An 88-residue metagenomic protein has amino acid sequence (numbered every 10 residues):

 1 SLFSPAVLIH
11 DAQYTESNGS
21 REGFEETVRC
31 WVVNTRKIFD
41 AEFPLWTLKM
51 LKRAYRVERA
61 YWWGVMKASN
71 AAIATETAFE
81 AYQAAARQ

Functional and structural regions predicted by a protein language model:
S1-Q88: Extended terminal accessory/targeting regions
